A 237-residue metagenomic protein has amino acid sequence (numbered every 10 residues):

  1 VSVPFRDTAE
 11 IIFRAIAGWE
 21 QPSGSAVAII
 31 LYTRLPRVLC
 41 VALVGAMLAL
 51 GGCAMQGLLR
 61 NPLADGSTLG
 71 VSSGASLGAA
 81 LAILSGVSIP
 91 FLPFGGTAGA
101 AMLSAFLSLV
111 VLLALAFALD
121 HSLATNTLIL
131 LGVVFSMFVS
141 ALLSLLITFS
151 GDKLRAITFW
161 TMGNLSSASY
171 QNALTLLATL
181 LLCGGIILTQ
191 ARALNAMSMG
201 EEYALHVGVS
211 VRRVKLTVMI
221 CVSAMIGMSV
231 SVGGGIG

Functional and structural regions predicted by a protein language model:
V1-G237: Alpha-helical transmembrane segments in inner-membrane proteins
